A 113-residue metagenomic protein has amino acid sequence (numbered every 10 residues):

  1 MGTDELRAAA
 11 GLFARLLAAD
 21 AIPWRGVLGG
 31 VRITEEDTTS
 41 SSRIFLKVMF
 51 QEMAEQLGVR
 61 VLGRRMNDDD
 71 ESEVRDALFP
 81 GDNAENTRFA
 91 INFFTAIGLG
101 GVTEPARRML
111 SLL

Functional and structural regions predicted by a protein language model:
M1-L113: Eukaryotic alpha-helical solenoid repeat scaffolds
